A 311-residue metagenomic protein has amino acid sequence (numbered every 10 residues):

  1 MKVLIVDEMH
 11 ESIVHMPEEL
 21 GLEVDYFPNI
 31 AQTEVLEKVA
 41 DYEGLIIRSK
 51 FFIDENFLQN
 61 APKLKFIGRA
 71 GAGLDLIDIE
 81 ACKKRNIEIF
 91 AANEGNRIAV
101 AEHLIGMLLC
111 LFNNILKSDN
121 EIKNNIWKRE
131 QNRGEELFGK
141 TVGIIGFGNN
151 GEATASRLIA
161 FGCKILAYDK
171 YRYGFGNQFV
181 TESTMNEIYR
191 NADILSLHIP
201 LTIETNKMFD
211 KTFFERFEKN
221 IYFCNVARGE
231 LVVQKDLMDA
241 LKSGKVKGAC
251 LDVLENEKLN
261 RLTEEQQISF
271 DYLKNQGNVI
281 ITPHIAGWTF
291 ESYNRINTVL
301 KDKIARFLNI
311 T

Functional and structural regions predicted by a protein language model:
M1, N132-K219: Rossmann-like dinucleotide/phosphate-binding beta-alpha-beta segment
M1-Y42: N-terminal glycine-/charge-rich "phosphate-binding" loop or analogous flexible N-terminal tail
L4-D7, D25, A31, E43-D119 (+2 more regions): Phosphate/diphosphate ligand-binding glycine-rich loop within oxidoreductases
D7-I13, K50, A167-Y173: Short, polar loop motifs at secondary-structure junctions
E37-K38, F57-N60, E187-I188, F213 (+1 more regions): Structural alpha-helical scaffold elements that stabilize or flank donor/cofactor-binding regions in carbohydrate
V39-G44, P62-L64, R190-L195, E218-I221: Short acidic/histidine-rich motifs immediately flanking catalytic phosphotransfer sites in two-component signaling
K50, D193, I199-L201, A227-R228 (+1 more regions): Short glycine-/small-residue-rich Rossmann-like dinucleotide-binding loops
N220, V226-T311: Rossmann-like dinucleotide-binding domain for NAD(H)/NADP(H)
